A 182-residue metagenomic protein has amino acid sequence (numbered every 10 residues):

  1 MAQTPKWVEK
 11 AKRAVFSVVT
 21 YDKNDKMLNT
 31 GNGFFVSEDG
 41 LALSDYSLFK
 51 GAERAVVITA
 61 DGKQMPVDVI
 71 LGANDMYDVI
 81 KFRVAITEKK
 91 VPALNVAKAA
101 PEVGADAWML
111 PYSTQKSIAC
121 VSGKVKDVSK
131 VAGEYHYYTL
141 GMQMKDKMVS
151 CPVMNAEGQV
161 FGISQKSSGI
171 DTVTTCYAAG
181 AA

Functional and structural regions predicted by a protein language model:
Q3-P5, T20-D39, D45, K63-V67 (+3 more regions): A conserved glycine-rich beta-strand in the N-terminal activation segment of trypsin-fold
K6, I70, M142-M144: Short Gly/Pro-enriched turn/cap motifs at secondary-structure boundaries
K6-K10, P101: N-terminal helix-cap/turn-to-beta initiation motif at the start of protein domains
A11-T20, A85-A93, S117-A182: Active-site region of chymotrypsin-like
V19-K23, I58-A60, L110-Y112, M154 (+1 more regions): A generic structural motif
K23-N24, F49-K50, T114-Q115, S168-I170: Short glycine/acidic-enriched loop and turn motifs that connect beta-strands
S37-A119, G133-Y137, D146-M148: Conserved active-site neighborhood of the chymotrypsin/trypsin-like protease fold
